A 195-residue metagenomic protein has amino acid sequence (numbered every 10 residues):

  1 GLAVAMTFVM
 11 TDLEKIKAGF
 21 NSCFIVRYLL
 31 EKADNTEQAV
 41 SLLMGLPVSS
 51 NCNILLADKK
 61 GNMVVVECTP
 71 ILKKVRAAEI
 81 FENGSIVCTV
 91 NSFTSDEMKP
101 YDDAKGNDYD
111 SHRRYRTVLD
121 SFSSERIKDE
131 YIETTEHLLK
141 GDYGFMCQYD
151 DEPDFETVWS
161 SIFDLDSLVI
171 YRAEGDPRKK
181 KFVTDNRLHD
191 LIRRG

Functional and structural regions predicted by a protein language model:
G1-K32, V87-V90: N-terminal accessory/precursor segments of enzymes
M6-T7, A57-K59: Short His-Asn-centered micro-motif
L13-G19, K74-I80, K180-R187: A short, polar/proline- and glycine-enriched secondary-structure boundary/capping micro-motif
D34-G45, S49, K59-V66, F81-G195: C-terminus-biased signal that marks the final domain/tail of proteins
V66-K73: Acidic-enriched catalytic cores of C-N bond-cleaving enzymes acting on peptides and small amides
